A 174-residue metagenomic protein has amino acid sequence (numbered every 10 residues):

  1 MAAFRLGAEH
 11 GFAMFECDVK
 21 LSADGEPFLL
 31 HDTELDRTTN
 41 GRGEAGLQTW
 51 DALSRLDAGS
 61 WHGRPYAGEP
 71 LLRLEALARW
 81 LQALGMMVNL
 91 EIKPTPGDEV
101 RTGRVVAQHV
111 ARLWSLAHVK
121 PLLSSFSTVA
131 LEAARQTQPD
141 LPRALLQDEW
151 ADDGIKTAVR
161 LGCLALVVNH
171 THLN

Functional and structural regions predicted by a protein language model:
M1-N174: Phosphate-group recognition and catalysis centered on beta-loop-alpha active-site segments
